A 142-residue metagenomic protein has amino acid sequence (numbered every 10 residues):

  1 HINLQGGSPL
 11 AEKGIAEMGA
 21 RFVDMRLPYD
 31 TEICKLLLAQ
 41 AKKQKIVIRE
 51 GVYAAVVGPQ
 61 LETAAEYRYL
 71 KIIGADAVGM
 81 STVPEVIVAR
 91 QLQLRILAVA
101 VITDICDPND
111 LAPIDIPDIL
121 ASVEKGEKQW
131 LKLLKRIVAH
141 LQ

Functional and structural regions predicted by a protein language model:
H1-D110, P117-Q142: Glycine-rich phosphate- or other oxyanion-binding loops that anchor nucleotides, phosphorylated ligands
